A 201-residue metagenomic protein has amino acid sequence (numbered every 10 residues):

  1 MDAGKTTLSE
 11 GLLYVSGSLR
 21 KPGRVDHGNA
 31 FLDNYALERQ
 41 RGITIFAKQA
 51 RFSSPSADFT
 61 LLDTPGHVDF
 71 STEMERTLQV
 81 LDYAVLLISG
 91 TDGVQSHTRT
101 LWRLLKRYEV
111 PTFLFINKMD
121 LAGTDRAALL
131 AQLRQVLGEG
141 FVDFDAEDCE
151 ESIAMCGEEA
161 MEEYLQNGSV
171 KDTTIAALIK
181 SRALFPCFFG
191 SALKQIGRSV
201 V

Functional and structural regions predicted by a protein language model:
M1-A3, K21-P22, G90-V201: P-loop NTPase catalytic nucleotide-binding module
M1-V80, A84-I88, V94, E109 (+3 more regions): P-loop NTPase switch module centered on the Walker A-proximal segment
